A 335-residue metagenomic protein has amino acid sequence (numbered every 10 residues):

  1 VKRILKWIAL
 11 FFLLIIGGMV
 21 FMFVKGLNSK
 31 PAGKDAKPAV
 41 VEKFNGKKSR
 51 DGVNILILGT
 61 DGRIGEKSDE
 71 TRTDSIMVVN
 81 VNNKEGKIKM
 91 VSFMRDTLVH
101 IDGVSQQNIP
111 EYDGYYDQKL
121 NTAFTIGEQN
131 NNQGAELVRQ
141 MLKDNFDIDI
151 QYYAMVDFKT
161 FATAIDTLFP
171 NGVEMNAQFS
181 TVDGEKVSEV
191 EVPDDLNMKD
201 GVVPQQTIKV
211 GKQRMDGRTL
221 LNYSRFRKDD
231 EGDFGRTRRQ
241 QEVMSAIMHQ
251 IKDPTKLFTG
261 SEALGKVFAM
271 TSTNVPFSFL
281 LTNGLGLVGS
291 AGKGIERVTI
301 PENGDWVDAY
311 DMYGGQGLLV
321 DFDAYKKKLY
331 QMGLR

Functional and structural regions predicted by a protein language model:
V1-I4: N-terminal Lys/Arg-rich, disordered targeting/topogenic segments
K6-W7, F11, G18-R335: Non-catalytic, solvent-exposed segments at the cell envelope interface
